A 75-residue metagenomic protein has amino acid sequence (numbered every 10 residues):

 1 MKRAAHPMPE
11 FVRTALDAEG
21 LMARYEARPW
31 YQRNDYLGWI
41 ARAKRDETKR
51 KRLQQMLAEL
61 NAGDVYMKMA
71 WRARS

Functional and structural regions predicted by a protein language model:
M1-S75: Charge-dense, helix-prone N-terminal extensions
